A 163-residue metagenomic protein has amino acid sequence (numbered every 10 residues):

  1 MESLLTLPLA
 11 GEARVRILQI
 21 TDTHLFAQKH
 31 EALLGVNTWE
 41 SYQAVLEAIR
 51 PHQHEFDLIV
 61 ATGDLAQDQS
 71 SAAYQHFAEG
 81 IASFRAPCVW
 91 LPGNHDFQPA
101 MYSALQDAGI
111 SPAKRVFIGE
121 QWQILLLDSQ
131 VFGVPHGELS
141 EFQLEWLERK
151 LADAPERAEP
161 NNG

Functional and structural regions predicted by a protein language model:
M1-H76, G80: N-terminal active-site segment of His-dependent metallophosphoesterases
E2-L5, A44-V45, Q75, A100-R115 (+1 more regions): Alpha-helical scaffolding within the catalytic cores of extracellular/periplasmic polymer-degrading hydrolases
R14-A27, W122-V131, G163: Active-site-proximal beta-strand elements of phosphoester/diester hydrolases
Q19-T21, D57-D64, C88-N94, D128 (+1 more regions): Active-site neighborhood of phospho(di)ester-bond hydrolases with catalytic His/Asp-centered motifs
E31, L65, Q130-L144: Surface-exposed cleft-lining segments at the edges of enzyme active sites
V45-L58, G137-G163: His/acidic metal-ligating clusters that form di-metal
A61-A82, F97-I110, G137: Metal-dependent catalytic neighborhoods of phosphoester/phosphodiester hydrolases
F84-C88, E159: A short helix->loop->beta-strand "cap" motif at the edges of active sites that frequently abuts
